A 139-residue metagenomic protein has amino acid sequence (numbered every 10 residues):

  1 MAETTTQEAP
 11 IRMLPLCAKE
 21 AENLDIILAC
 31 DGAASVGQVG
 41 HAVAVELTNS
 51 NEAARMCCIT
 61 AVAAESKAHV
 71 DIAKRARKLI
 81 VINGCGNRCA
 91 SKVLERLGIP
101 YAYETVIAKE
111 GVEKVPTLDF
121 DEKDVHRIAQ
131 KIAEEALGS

Functional and structural regions predicted by a protein language model:
M1-C58, A68-K78, R88-S139: Iron-sulfur (Fe-S) cluster-binding modules
I59-A63: Short catalytic/ligand-gating loop segments at beta-alpha or beta-beta junctions within enzyme catalytic domains
V81: Redox-cofactor binding/interface segments in oxidoreductases and associated redox assembly factors
